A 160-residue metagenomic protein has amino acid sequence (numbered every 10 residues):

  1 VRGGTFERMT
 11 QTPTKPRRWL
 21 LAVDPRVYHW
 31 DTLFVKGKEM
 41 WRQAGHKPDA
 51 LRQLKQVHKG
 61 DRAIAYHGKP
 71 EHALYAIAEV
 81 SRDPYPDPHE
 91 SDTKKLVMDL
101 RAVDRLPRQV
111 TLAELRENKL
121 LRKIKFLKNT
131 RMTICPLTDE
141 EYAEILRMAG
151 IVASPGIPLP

Functional and structural regions predicted by a protein language model:
T5-K59, G150-V152, P160: Compositionally biased, charged N-terminal/linker segments
R26-Y28, P107, E144: Short, acidic Gly/Pro/Ser/Thr-rich loop/turn segments
T32, Q109-L115, L146-M148: Short, charged, solvent-exposed linker or helix-capping segments at domain edges/interfaces that act as flexible hinges
Y66-H72: Short, charged beta-turn/beta-strand-edge "cap" motif at the junction between a beta-strand and an adjacent loop
Y75-C135, D139: Aromatic- and Lys/Arg-enriched surface recognition patch
L137-P160: Charged phosphate-binding loop/patch that engages nucleotide di/tri-phosphates or the phosphate backbone of nucleic
